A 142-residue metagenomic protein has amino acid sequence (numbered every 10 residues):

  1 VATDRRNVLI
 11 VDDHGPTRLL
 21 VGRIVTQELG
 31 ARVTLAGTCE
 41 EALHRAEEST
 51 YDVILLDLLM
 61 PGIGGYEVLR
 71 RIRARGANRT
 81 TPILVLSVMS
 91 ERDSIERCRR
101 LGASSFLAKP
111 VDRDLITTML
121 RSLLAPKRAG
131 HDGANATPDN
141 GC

Functional and structural regions predicted by a protein language model:
G15-T34: Two-component/phosphorelay signaling modules centered on CheY-like receiver
L35-V53: Acidic, metal-coordinating helix/loop segments flanking the phosphotransfer/catalytic sites of two-component signaling
M60: Receiver (REC) domain active-site loop signature in two-component systems and cognate sites in sensor histidine kinases
D93, V111-L120: C-terminal output helix
